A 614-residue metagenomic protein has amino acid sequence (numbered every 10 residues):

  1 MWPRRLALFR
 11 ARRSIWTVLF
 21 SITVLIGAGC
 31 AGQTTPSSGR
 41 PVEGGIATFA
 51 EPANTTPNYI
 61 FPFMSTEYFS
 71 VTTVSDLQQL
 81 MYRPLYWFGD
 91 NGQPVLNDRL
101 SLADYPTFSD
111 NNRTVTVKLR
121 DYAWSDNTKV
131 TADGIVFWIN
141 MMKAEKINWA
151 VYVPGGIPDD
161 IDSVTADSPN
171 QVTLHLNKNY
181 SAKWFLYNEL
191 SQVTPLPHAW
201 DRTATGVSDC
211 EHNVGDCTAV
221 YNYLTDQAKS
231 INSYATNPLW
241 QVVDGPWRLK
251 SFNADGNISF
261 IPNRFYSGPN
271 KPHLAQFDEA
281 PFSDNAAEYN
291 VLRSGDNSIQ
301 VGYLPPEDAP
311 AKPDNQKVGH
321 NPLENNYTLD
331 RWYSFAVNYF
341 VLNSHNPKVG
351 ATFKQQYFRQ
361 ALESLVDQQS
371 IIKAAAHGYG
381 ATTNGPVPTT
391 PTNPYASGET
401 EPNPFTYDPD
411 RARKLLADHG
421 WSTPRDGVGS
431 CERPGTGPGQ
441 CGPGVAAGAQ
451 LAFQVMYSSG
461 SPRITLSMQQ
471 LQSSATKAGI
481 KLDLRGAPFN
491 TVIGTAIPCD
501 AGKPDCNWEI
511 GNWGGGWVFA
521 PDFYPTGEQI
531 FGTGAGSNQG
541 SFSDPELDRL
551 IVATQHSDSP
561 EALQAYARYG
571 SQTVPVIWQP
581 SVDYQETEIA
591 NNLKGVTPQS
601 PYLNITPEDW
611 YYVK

Functional and structural regions predicted by a protein language model:
T48-D110, N140, V242: N-terminal lobe/hinge region of extracytoplasmic solute-binding protein
T48-E51, V130-N140, P169-H175, N179 (+8 more regions): Alpha-helical secondary-structure segments
A53-T55, N253-N257, P262-R264, E363-T400 (+3 more regions): Detector for C-terminal structural segments
N91, Q192-P272, Q276, P409-D410 (+1 more regions): Gly/Pro-rich hinge or "lid" segments in bacterial periplasmic/extracellular proteins
D104-W149, D167, T173-H175, W184 (+3 more regions): Aromatic- and charge-enriched surface segment that lines or borders ligand/interaction sites
M142-Y152, S163-T165, K250-F265, D278-G350 (+3 more regions): Extracellular/periplasmic solute-recognition and catalytic clefts
P154-L224: Surface-exposed binding/hinge segments that line and control ligand-binding clefts or catalytic entry sites
N253-G256, P394, P402, S422-G514 (+1 more regions): Ligand/substrate-recognition segments at binding pockets and active sites
